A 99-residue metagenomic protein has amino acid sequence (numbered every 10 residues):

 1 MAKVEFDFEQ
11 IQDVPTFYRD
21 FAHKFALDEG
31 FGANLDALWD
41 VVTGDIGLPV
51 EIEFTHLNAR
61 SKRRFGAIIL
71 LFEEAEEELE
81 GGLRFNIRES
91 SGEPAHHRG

Functional and structural regions predicted by a protein language model:
M1-G99: Positively charged, polar, low-complexity stretches
